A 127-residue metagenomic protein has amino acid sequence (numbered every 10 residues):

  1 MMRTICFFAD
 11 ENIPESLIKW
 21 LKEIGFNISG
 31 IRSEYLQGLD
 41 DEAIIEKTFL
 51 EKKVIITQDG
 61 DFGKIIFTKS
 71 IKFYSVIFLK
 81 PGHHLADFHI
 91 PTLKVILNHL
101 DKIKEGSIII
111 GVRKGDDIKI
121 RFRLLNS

Functional and structural regions predicted by a protein language model:
M1-A9, K119: Extreme N-terminal tail/first-helix region
M1-T4, P14, I24-N27, K64 (+1 more regions): Solvent-exposed interaction patches of small proteins and small membrane subunits
M2-T4, K52, F73, E105: A general structural motif
F7-V54: N-terminal first-folded block
S29, I56, I77-L79, I109-I110: Hydrophobic/aromatic beta-strand patches that form the interior of the parallel beta-sheet core in alpha/beta enzyme
T48-I66: Acidic, metal-binding active-site segment of PIN/NYN-like and related structure-specific nucleases
G63-I96: Mid-chain, well-packed structural core segment of small domains
H99-S127: Charged phosphate-binding loop/patch that engages nucleotide di/tri-phosphates or the phosphate backbone of nucleic
